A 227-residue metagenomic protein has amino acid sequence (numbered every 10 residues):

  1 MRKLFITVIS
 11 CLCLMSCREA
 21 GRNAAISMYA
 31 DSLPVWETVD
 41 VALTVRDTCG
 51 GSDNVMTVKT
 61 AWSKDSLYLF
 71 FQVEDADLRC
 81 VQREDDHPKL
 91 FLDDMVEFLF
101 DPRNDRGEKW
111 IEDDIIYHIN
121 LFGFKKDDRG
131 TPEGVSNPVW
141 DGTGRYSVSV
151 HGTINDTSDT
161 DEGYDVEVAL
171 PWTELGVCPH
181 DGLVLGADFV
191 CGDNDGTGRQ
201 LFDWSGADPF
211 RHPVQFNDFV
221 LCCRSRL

Functional and structural regions predicted by a protein language model:
M1-L4: Positively charged n-region of N-terminal signal peptides that target proteins for export
I6-R18: Hydrophobic h-region of N-terminal signal peptides that target proteins for export in Gram-negative bacteria
C17-L227: Structural preference for beta-rich elements and adjacent junctions enriched in aromatics
